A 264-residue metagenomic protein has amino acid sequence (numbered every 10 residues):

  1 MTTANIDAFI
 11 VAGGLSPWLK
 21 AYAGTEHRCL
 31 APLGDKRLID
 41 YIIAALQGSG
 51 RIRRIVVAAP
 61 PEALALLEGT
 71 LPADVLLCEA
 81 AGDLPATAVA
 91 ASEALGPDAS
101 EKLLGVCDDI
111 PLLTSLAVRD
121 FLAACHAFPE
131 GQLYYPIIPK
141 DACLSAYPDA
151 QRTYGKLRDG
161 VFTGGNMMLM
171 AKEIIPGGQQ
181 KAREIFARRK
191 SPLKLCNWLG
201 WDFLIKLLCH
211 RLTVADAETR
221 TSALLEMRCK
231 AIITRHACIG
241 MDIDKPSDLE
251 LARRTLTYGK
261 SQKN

Functional and structural regions predicted by a protein language model:
M1-G24: N-terminal nucleotide-binding beta1-loop-alpha1 segment
T2-I10, K36-K102, L212-T213: Conserved N-terminal catalytic core of the sugar/cofactor nucleotidyltransferase
G24-D40: Short catalytic helix/loop segments, enriched in acidic residues and glycine and frequently bearing histidine
V106-D108: Active-site acidic Asp-centered loop
I110-L112: Acidic metal-phosphate-binding loop of nucleotide-sugar-dependent transferases
T114-A223, T234-C238: Conserved core of the sugar-phosphate nucleotidyltransferase
K230-I233, D242: Conserved active-site beta-strand element of glycosyltransferases/polysaccharide synthases
K245: Short, conserved phosphate/pyrophosphate- and ester-handling motifs at nucleotide-, phospho-/glycolipid
